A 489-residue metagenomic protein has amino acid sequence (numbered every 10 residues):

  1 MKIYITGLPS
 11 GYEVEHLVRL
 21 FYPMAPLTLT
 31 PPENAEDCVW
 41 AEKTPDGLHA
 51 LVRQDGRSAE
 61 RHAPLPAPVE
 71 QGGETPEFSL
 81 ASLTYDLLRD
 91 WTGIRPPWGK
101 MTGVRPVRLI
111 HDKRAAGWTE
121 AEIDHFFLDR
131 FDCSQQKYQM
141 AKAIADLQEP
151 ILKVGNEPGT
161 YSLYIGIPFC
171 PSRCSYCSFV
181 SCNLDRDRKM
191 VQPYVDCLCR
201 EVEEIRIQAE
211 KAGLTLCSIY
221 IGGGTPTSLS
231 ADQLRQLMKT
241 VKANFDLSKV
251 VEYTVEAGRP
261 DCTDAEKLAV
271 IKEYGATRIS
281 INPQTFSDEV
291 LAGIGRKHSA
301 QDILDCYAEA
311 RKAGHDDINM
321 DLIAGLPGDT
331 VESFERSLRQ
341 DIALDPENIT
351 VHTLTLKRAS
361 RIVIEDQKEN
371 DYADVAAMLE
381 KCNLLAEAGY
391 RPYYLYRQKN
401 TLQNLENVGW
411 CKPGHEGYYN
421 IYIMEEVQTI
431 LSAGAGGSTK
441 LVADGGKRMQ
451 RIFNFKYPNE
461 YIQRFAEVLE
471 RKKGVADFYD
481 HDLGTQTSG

Functional and structural regions predicted by a protein language model:
M1-R108, D112-A116, E120, D129 (+1 more regions): Radical SAM enzyme core and accessory elements
N34-E36, T355, A359-A433: A C-terminal junction/extension of Radical SAM enzymes
A50-V52, I165, I279-I281: Short beta-strand motif preference
L88-R95, A115-L163: N-terminal [4Fe-4S]-dependent radical SAM core
A143-I144, Y176, V255: Key residue(s) within conserved catalytic/signature motifs
P158-V195: Canonical Radical SAM [4Fe-4S] cluster-binding loop centered on the CxxxCxxC motif and its immediate flanking residues
G166, S280, N348-H352, I421 (+1 more regions): Beta-strand scaffold of nucleotide-dependent catalytic cores
S181-E380: Conserved non-cysteine loop/helix-boundary elements of the Radical SAM core domain that shape
